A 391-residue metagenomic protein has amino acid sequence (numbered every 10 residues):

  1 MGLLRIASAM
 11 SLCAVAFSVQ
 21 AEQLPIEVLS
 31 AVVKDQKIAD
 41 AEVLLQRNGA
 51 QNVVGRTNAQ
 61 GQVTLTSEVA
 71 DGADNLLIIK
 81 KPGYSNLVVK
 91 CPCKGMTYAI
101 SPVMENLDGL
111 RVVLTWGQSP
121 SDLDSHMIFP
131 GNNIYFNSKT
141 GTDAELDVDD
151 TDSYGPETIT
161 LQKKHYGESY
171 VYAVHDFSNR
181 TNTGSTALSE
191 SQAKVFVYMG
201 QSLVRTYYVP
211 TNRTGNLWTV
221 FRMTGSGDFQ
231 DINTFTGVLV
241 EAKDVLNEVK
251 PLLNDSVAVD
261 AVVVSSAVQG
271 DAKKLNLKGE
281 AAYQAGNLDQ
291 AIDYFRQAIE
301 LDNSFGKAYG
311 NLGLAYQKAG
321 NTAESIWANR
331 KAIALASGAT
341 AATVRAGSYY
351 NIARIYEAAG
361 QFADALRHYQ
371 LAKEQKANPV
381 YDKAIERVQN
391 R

Functional and structural regions predicted by a protein language model:
E22-E42, T115-S119: Structural motif
G49-L65: Short, acidic Ser/Thr/Gly-rich low-complexity loop/linker segments typical of extracellular and cell-surface proteins
G72-K90: A short, solvent-exposed loop/turn motif at the edges and junctions of modular extracellular/periplasmic domains
A99-V264: Intrinsic-disorder/low-complexity signal
V263-L301: Alpha-helical segment of the N-proximal tetratricopeptide repeat
